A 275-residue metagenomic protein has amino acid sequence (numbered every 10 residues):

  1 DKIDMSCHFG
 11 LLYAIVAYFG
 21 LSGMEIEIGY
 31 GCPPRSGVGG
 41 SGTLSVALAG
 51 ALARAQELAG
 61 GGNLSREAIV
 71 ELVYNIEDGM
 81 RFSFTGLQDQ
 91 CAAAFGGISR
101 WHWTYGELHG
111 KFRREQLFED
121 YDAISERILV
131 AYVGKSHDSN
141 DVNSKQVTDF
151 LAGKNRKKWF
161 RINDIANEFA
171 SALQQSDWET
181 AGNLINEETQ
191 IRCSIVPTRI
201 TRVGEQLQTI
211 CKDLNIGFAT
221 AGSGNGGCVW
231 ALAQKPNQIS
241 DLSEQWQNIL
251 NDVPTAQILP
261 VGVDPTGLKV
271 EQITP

Functional and structural regions predicted by a protein language model:
D1-G20, G29, A55-Q56, N63 (+4 more regions): C-terminal nucleotide
K2-S6, R35-G42: Short gly/ser-rich anion-binding loops that grip negatively charged ligand groups
S22-P34: Glycine/charged-rich beta-loop-alpha catalytic/anionic-binding loops adjacent to active sites
C32, G42, K135: Short, flexible active-site-adjacent loop segments at beta-strand->alpha-helix junctions, enriched in small/polar
V38-G60: DPxDG-like acidic metal-binding loop motif
G39-G40, A221-N225: Glycine-rich beta-strand-to-loop/alpha-helix junction loops that act as flexible
A49, V229-W230: Short hydrophobic alpha-helical segments that form membrane-spanning helices or hydrophobic packing faces of helical
